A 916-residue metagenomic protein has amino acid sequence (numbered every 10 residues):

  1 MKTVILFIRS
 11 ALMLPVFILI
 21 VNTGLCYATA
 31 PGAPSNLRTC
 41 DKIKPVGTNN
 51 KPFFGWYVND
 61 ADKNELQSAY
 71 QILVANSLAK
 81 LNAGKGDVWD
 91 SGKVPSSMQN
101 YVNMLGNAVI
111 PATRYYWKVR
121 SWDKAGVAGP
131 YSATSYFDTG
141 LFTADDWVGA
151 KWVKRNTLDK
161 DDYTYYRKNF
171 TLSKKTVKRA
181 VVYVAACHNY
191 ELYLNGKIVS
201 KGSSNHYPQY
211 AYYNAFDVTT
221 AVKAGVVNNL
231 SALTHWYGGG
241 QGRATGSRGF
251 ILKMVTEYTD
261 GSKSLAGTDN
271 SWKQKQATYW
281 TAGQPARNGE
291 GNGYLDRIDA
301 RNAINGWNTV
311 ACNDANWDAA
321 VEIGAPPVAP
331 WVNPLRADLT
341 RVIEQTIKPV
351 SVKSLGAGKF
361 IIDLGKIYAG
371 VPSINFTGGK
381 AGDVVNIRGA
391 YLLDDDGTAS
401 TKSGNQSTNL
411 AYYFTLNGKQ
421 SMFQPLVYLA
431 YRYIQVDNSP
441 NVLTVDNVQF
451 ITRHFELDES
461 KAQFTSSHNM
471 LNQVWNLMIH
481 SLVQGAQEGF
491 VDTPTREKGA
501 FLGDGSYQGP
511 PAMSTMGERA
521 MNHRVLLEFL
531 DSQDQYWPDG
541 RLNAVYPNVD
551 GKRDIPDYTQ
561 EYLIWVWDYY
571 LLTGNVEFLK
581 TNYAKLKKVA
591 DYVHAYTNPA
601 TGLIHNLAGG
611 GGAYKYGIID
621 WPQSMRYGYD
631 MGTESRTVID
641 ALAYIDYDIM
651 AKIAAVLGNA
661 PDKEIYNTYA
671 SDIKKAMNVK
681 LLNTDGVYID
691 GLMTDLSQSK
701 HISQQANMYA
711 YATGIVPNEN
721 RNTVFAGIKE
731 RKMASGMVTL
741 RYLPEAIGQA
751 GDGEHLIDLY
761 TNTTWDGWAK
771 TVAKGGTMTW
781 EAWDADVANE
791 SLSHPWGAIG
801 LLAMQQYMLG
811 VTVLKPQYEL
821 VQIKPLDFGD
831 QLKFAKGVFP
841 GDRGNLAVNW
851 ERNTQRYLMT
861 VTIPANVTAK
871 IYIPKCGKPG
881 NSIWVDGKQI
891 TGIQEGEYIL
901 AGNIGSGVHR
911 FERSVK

Functional and structural regions predicted by a protein language model:
K2-M13: Bacterial N-terminal signal peptides that target proteins for export
A11-T23: Bacterial N-terminal signal peptides
C26-A28: Boundary at the C-terminal end of the N-terminal hydrophobic targeting segment
A30-R114, K118-T495, D504, A520-M521 (+2 more regions): Extracellular/oxidizing-compartment recognition motifs
A180, L194, V371-G389, I434 (+5 more regions): Alpha-helical support elements that line or immediately flank enzyme active sites and cofactor-binding pockets
I251, G267-T278, Y433, V442-L443 (+7 more regions): Active-site acid/base region of carbohydrate-active enzymes
A266-G306, L335-T346, K675, I757-K916: Non-catalytic C-terminal accessory modules of carbohydrate-active enzymes
T281, Y294-L295, A300, E497 (+7 more regions): C-terminal capping/lid segments that line or modulate ligand- or cofactor-binding pockets
